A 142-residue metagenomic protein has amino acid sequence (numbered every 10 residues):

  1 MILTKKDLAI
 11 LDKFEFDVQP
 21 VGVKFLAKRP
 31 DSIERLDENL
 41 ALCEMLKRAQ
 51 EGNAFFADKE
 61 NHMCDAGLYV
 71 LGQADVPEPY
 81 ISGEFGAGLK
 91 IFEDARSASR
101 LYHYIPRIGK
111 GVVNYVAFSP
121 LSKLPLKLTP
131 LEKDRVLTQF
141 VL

Functional and structural regions predicted by a protein language model:
L3-L142: Acidic, serine/proline-rich low-complexity intrinsically disordered regions
